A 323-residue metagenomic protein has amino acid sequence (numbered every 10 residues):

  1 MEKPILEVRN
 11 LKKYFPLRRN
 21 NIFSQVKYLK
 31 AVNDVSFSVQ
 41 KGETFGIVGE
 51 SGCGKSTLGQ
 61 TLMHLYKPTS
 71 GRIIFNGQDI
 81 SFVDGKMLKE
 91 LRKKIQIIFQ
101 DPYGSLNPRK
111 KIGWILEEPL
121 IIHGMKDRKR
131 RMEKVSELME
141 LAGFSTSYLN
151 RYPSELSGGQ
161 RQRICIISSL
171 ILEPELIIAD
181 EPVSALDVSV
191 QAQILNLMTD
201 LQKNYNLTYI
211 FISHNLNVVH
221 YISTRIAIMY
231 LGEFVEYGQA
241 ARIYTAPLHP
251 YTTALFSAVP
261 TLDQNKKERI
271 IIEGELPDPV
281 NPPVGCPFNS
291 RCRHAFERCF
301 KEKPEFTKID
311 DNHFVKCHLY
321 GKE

Functional and structural regions predicted by a protein language model:
E2-P4, L17-F23, Y28, Q239-E323: Short catalytic/signature loops enriched in Gly
M63: Helix-to-loop junction immediately C-terminal to a conserved catalytic motif
G71-F82: Conserved ABC transporter NBD signature motif
Q78-D79, K129-S147, F256: Conserved ABC ATPase "signature" region
Y152-L156, Q160: Conserved ABC ATPase signature
I171-E175: A short, proline-enriched helix->beta-strand linker immediately N-terminal to the Walker B motif in ABC-type P-loop
I178, P182, L186, V190-K267: P-loop NTP-binding/switch modules centered on Walker-like glycine-rich loops
